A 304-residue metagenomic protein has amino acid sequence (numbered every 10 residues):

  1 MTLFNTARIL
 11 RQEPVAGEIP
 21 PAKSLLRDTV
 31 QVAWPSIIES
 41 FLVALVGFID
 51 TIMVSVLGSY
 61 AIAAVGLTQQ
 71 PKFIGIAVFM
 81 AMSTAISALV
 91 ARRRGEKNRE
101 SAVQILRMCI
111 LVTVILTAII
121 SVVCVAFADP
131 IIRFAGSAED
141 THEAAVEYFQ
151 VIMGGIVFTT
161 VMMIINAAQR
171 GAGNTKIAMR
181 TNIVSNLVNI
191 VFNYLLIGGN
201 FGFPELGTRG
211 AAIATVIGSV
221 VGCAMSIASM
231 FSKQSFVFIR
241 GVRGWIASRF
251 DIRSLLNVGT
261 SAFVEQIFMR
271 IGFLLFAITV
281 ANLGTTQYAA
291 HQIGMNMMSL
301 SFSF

Functional and structural regions predicted by a protein language model:
M1-S36, V90-V157, F203-T260: Short alpha-helical transmembrane segments in multi-pass integral membrane proteins
R27-S87, N257-V280: Signature of the first transmembrane helix
W34, I38, T68-P71, L111-I115 (+10 more regions): Hydrophobic residues within alpha-helical transmembrane segments of multi-pass solute transporters/permease subunits
I37, F41, L45, I49 (+12 more regions): Generic alpha-helical transmembrane segments of integral inner-membrane proteins, especially permease/transport modules
L45-A63, I132-E139, L195-L206, I267-L300: Helix-terminus/linker motif at the lipid-water interface of multi-pass membrane proteins
I62-V122, T159-A178, H291-F304: Small-residue-rich hydrophobic transmembrane alpha-helices
T113, A168-L195, R209-I213: Alpha-helical transmembrane segments of multi-pass membrane transporters/permeases
S235-I293: Acidic, glycine-rich loop-and-beta core segments that form the ion-binding/anion-interacting portion of active sites
